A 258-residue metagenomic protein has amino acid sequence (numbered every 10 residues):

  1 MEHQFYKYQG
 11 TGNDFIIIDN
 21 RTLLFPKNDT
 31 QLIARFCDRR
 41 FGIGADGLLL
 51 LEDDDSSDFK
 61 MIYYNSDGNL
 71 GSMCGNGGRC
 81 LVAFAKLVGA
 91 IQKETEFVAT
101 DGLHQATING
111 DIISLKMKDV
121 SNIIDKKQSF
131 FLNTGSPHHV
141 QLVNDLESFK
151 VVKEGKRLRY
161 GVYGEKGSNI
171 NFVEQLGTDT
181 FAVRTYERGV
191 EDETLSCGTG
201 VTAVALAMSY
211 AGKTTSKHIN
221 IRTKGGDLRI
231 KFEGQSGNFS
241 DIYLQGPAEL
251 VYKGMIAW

Functional and structural regions predicted by a protein language model:
M1-N109, V140-W258: A glycine-rich beta-to-alpha transition motif near the start of alpha/beta enzyme domains, typified by
F5-K7, Q128-L132: Short, flexible, solvent-exposed loop/turn segments with mixed acidic/basic and small polar residues
D111-K118, S240: Short, solvent-exposed secondary-structure boundary/capping segments
L115-Q128, K150-K156: Active-site glycine-rich loop that binds ribose-phosphate moieties when present
D125-F130, K253-M255: Extended Gly/Ser/Thr-rich low-complexity repeat segments, especially those forming or decorating extracellular
